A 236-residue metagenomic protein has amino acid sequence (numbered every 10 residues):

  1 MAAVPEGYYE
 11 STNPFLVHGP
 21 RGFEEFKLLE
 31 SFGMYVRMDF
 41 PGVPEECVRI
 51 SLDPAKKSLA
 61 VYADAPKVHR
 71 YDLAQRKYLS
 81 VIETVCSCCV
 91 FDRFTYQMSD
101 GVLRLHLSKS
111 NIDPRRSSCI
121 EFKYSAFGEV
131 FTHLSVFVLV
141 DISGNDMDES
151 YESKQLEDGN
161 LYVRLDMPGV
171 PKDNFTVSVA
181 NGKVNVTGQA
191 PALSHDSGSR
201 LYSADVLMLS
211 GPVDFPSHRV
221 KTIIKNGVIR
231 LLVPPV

Functional and structural regions predicted by a protein language model:
M1-V236: Alpha-crystallin/small heat shock protein
